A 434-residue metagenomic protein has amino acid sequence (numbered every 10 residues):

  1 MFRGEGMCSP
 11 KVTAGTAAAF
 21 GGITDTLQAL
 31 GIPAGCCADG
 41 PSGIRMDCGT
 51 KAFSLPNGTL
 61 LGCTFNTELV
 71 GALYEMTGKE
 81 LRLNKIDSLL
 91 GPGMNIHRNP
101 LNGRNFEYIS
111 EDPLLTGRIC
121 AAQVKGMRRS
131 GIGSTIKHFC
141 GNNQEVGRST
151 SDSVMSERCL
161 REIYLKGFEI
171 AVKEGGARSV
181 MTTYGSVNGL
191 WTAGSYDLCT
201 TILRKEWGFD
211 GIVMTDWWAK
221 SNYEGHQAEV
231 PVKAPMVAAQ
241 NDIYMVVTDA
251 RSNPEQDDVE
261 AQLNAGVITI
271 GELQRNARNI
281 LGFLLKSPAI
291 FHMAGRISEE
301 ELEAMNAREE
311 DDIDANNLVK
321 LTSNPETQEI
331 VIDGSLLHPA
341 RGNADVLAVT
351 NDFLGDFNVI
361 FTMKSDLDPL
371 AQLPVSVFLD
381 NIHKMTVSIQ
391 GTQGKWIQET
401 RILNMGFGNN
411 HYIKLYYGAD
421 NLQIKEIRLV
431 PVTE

Functional and structural regions predicted by a protein language model:
M1-D352, D356-I360, P374-Q398, I402-G406 (+2 more regions): Glycoside hydrolase catalytic-domain context in secreted enzymes
N84, F361-L367, G418: Solvent-exposed strand-to-loop "edge" motifs in beta-rich extracellular domains
D366-S376: Beta-strand acidic-aromatic groove motif in beta-rich domains, primarily in extracellular
D368, T392-W396, L422-Q423: A short local loop/turn or secondary-structure capping micro-motif enriched for an aromatic residue
K414-L422: Short beta-strand-plus-loop segments that form exposed binding edges in beta-rich domains
